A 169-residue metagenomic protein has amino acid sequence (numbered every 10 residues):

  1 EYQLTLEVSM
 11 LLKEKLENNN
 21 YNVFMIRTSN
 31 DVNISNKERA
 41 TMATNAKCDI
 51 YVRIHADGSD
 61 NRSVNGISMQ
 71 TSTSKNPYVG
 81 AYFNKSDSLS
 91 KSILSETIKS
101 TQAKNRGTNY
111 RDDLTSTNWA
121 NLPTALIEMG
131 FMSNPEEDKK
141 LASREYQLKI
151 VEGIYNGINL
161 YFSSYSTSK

Functional and structural regions predicted by a protein language model:
Y2-K169: Active-site-proximal helix/loop segments of hydrolytic enzymes
